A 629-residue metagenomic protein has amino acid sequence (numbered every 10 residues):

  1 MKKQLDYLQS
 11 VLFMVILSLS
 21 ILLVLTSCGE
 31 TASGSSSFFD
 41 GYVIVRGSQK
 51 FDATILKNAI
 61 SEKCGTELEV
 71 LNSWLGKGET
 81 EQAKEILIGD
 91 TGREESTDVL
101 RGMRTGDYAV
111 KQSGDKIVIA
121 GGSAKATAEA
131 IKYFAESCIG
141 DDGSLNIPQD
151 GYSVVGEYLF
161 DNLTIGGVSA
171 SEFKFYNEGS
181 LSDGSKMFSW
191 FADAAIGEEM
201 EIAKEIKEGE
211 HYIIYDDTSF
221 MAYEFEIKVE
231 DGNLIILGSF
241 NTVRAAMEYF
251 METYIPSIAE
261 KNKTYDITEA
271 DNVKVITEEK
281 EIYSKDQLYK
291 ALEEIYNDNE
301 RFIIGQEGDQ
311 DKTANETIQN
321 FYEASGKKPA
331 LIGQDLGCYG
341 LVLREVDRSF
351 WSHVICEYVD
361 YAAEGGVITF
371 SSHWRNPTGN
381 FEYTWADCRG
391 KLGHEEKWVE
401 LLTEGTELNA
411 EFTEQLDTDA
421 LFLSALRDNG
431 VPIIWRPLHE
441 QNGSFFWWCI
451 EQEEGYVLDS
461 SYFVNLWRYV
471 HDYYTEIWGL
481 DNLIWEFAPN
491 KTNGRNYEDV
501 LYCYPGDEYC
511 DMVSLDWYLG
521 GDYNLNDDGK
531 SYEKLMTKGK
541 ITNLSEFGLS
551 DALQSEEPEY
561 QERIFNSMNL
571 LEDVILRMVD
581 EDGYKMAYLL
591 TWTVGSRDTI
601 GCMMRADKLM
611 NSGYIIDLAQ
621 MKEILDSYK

Functional and structural regions predicted by a protein language model:
K2-V15: Bacterial N-terminal signal peptides that target proteins for export
L25-S27: C-terminal motif of bacterial Sec signal peptides marking the signal peptidase cleavage site
T31-K280: Solvent-exposed alpha-helical segments and adjacent loops that form catalytic or protein-interaction surfaces
S113, V342-R344, F350-E476, L480: Substrate-binding cleft of extracellular glycoside hydrolase catalytic domains
D266-S349, S612-I615, Q620-K629: N-terminal module-boundary/linker segments of secreted carbohydrate-active enzymes
F302-G308, I541-K629: Substrate-binding cleft of secreted/luminal carbohydrate-active enzymes
G305-E307, R436-L438, W467-E498, I541-A552 (+1 more regions): Aromatic-lined carbohydrate-recognition surfaces of secreted/lumenal glycan-active proteins
V500-Y523: Aromatic- and acid-rich polysaccharide-binding/catalytic face of secreted or lumenal carbohydrate-active enzymes
